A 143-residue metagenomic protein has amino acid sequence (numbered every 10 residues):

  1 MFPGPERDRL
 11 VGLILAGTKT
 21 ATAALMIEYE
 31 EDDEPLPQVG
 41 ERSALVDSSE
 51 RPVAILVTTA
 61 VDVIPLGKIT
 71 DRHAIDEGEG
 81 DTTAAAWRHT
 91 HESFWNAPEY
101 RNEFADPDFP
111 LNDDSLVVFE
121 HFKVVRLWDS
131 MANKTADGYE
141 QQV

Functional and structural regions predicted by a protein language model:
M1-I55, V61-V143: Mixed-charge, low-complexity intrinsically disordered regions
